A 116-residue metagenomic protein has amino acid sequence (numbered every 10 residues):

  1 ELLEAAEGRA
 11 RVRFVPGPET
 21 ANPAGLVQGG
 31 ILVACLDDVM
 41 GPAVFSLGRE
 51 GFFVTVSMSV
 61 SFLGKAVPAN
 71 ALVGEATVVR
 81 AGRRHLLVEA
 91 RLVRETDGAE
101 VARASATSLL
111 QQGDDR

Functional and structural regions predicted by a protein language model:
E1, M58-V60, A90-R91, T107: Hydrophobic/aromatic beta-strand elements that line small-molecule binding cavities or substrate pockets in beta-rich
E1-V27: Catalytic strand-loop segment that frames the active site of acyl-thioester-processing enzymes
G8-A10, G29, E50-M58, N70-L72 (+2 more regions): A generic structural signal for short beta-strands and their flanking turns/coil linkers
F14-P16, F62, L110: Hydrophobic residues in beta-strands and at strand termini
G17-T20, V39-M40, P68: Short, charged/polar surface micro-motifs in flexible loops or helix N-caps
V27-E50: Active-site helix/loop of acyl-thioester processing domains in fatty-acid/polyketide metabolism, spanning hotdog-fold
P42-V73, V78: Hydrophobic beta-strand-centered segment that forms part of the acyl-chain substrate-binding groove
A66-A69, V73, T77-R116: HotDog/MaoC-like acyl-thioester-processing domains
